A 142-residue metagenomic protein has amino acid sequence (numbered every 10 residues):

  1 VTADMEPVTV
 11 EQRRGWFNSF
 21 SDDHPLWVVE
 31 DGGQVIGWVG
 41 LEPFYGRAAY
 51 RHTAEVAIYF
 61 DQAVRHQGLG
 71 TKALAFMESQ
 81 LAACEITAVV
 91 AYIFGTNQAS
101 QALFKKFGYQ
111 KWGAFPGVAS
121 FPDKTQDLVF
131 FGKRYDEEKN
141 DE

Functional and structural regions predicted by a protein language model:
M5-A63, L74, R134-D136: Acetyl-CoA-dependent GNAT
H52, E85, T125-D127: Residue-level preference for beta-strand/loop junctions
V56, V89-A91, F131: A structural signal for short, well-ordered beta-strand segments
Y59-F60, H66-Q80, Q98-K106: Conserved acetyl-CoA-binding loop-helix of GNAT-fold acetyltransferases
L81-I93: Conserved GNAT acetyl-CoA-binding A-motif
V90-I93, Q110-D127: Conserved catalytic-core motifs of GNAT/GCN5-like acyltransferases
F104, Y109, F131: Conserved active-site tyrosine of GNAT-family acetyltransferases
D136-E142: Acidic/histidine-enriched, glycine/proline-rich intrinsically disordered or flexible terminal extensions
